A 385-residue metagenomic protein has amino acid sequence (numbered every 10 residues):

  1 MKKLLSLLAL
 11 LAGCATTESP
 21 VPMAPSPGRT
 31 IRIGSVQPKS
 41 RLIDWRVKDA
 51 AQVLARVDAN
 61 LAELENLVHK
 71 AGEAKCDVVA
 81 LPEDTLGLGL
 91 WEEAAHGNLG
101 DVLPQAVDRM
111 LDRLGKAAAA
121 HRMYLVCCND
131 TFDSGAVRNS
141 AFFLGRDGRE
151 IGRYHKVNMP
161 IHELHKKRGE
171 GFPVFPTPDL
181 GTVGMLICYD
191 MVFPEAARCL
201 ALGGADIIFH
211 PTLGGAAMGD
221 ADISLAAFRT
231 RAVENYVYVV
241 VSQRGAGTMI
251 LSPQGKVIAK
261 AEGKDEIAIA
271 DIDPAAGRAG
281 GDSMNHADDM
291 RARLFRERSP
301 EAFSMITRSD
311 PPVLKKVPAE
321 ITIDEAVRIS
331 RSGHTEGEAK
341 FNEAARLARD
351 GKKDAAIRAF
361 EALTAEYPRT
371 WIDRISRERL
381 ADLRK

Functional and structural regions predicted by a protein language model:
L54-D147, M218-R229, E234: Cys-nucleophile CN-hydrolase/nitrilase-fold catalytic domain and related Cys-dependent amidase chemistry that acts on
P104-V126, C188-D271: CN hydrolase (nitrilase-like) catalytic-core segments centered on the catalytic cysteine and neighboring Lys/Glu
F132-D206, P211, G215-T230, E234: Active-site catalytic loop in hydrolytic enzyme cores
R231, S242-S332, E336-A339: C-terminal beta-strand edge segments of enzyme domains
T364-I375: Short solvent-exposed coil/turn linkers within tandem alpha-helical repeat scaffolds
